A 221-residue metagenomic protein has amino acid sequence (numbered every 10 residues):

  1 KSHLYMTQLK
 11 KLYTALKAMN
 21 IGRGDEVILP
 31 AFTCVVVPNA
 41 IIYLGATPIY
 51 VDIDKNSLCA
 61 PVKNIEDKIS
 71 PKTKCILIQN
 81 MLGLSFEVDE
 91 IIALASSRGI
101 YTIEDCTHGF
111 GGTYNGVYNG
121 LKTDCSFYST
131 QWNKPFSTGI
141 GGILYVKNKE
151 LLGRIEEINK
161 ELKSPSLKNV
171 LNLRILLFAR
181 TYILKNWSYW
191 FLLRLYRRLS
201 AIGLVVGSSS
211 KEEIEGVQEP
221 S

Functional and structural regions predicted by a protein language model:
K1-K10, F32: Conserved N-terminal alpha-helix of the aminotransferase class I/II PLP-enzyme fold
L4, L29, L144: Conserved SAM-binding loop
Q8-L9, I53-N56, W132: Short, acidic/glycine-rich phosphate-metal binding loop used to engage nucleotide
K11-L16, G142: Buried hydrophobic packing segments
K17-T113: PLP-dependent aminotransferase-like
E66-K68, L94, Y118-K122, L144-Y145: Short, hinge-like loop/turn segments at secondary-structure boundaries
F110-N115, K122-S221: Active-site region of PLP-dependent enzymes
